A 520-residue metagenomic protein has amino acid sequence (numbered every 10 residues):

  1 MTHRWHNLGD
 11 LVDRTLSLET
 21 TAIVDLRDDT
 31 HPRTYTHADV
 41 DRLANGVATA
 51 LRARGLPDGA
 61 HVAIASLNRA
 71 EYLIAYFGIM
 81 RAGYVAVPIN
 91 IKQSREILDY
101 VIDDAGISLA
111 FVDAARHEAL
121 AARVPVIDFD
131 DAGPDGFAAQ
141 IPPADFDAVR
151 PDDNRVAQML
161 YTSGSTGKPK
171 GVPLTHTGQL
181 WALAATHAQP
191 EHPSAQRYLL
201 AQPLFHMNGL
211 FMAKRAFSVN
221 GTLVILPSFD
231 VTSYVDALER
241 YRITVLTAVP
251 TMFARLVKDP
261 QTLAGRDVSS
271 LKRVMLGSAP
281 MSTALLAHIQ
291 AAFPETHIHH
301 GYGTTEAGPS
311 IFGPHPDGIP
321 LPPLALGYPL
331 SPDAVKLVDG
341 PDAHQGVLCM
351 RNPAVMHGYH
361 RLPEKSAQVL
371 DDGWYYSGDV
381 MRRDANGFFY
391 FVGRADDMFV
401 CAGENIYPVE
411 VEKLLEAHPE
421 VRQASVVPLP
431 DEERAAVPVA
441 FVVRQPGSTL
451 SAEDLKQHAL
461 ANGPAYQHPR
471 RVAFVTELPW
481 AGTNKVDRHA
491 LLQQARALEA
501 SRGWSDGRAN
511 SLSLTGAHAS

Functional and structural regions predicted by a protein language model:
R4, A22-R69, L73, F77 (+1 more regions): Conserved AMP-binding/adenylate-forming core of the ANL superfamily
E19-T21, P142-Y161, K168, E191-R197: Conserved pre-ATP/AMP-binding loop-to-beta segment of ANL
D41-T49, D153, Q158, V172-S194 (+2 more regions): Conserved structural elements of the adenylate-forming
Q93, A110, L246, G346 (+6 more regions): AMP-binding/adenylate-forming catalytic core of the ANL superfamily
L180-R197, F205-V245, D259-P260: Conserved AMP-binding/adenylation subdomain of ANL enzymes
S218, I243-A248, Q261-L321, A334: Gly/Ser/Thr-rich phosphate-binding loop
Y328-P332, G340-V369, E404-I406: Conserved ATP/PPi-binding loop(s) of AMP-dependent carboxylate-activating enzymes
G463-K485, R508-G516: AMP-binding/adenylate-forming catalytic domain of the ANL superfamily
